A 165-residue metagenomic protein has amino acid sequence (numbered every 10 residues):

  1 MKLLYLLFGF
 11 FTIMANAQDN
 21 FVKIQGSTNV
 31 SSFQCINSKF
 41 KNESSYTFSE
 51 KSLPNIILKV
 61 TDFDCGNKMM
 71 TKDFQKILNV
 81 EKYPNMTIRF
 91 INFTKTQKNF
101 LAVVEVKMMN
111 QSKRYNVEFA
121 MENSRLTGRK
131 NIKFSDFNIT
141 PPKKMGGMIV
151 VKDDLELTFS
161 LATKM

Functional and structural regions predicted by a protein language model:
M1-L4, T94: A generic structural motif
L3-I13: Sec-dependent N-terminal signal peptides
A15-M165: Low-complexity, acidic/polar, glycine-enriched regions of mature
